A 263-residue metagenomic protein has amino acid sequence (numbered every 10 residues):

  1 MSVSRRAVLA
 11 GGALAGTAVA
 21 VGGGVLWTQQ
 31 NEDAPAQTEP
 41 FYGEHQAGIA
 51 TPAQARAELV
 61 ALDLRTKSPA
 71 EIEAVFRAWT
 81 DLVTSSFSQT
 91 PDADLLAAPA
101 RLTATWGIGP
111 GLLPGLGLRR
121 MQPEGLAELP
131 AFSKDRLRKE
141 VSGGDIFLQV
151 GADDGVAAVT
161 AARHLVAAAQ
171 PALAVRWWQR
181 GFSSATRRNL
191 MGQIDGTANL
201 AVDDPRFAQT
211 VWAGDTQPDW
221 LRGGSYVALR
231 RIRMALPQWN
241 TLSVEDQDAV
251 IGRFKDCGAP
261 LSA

Functional and structural regions predicted by a protein language model:
M1-V3: N-terminal secretory signal peptides
A7-W27, N31-A263: Long, histidine/aromatic-enriched segments associated with O2/redox biology
